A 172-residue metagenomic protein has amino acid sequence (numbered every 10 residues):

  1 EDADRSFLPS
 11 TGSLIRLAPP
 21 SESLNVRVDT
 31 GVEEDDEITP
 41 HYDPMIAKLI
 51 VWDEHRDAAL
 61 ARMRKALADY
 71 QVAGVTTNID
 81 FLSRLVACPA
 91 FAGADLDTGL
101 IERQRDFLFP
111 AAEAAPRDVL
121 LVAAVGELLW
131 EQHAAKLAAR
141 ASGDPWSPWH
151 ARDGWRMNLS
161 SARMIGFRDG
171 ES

Functional and structural regions predicted by a protein language model:
E1-S172: Catalytic cores of soluble metabolic enzymes centered on carboxylation/carboxyl-transfer
